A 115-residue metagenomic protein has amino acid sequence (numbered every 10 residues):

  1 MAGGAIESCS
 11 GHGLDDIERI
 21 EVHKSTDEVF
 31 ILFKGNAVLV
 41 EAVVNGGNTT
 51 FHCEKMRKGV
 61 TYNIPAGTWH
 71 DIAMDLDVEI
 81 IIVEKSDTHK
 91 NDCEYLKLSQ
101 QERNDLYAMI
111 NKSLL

Functional and structural regions predicted by a protein language model:
M1-I20: A short glycine-rich, His/Asp/Glu-containing loop-to-beta-strand
D15-E28, R57: A short beta-loop-beta micro-motif enriched in histidine and acidic residues
S25, V60, T68, L76: A generic "binding-loop/recognition-motif" signal
S25-V44: Glycine- and acidic-residue-biased ligand/ion/polar-headgroup-sensing regions
N36-V38, V60, E79: Structural motif
L39-E41, N63, I82: Short hydrophobic/aromatic-rich beta-strand segments that constitute the beta-sheet cores of beta-sandwich/beta-barrel
V44-A66: Short acidic-glycine-tyrosine-enriched beta hairpin
D71-L115: Double-stranded beta-helix
